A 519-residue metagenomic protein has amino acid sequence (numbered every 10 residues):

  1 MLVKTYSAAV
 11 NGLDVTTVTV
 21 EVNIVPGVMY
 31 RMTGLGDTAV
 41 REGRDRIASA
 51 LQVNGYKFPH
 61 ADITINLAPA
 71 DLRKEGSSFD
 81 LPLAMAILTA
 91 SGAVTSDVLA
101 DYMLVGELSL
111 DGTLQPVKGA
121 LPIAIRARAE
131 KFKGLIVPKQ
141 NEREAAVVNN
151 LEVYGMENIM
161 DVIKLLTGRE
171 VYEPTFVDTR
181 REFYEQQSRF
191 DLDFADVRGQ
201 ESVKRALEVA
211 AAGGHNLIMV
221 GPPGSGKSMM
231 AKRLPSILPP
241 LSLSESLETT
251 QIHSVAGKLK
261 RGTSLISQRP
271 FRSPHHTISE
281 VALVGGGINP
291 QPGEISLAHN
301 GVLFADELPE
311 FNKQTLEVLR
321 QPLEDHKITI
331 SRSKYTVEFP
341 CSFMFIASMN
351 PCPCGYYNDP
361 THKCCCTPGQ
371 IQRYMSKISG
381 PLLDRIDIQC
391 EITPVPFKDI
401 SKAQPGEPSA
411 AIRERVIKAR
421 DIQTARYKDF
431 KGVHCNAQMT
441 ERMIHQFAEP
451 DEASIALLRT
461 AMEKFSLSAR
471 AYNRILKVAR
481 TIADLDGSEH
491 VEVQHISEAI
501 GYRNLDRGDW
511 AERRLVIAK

Functional and structural regions predicted by a protein language model:
M1-I218, P222-S225, S331, A471-Y472 (+1 more regions): Peripheral, non-AAA+ core regions of ATP-driven protein-machinery
V18-I24, L283, D387-C390: Short beta-strand elements
T33-R44, P59, N66-G76, P290 (+1 more regions): Basic, amphipathic alpha-helical bundle interface domains used for macromolecular binding and assembly
E170-V209, G213, P240-I295: P-loop NTPase nucleotide-binding/switch module
M219-K260, D325: Walker A/P-loop
G221, G285, E307: The Walker A (P-loop) glycine that initiates the GxxxxGKT/S ATP-binding motif of P-loop NTPases
N300, D306-E307, V318: Walker B catalytic acidic pair
